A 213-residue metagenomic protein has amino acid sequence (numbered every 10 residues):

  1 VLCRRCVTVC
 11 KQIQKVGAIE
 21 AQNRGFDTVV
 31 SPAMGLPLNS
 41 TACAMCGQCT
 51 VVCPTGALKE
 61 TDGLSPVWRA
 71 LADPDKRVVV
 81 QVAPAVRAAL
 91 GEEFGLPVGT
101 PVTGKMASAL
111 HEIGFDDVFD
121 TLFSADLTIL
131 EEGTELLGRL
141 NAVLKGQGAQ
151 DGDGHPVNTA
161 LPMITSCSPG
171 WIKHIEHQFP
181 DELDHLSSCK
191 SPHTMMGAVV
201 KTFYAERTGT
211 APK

Functional and structural regions predicted by a protein language model:
V1-Q12, T41-G56, A125, S166-G170: Local cysteine-cluster metal-coordination motifs and their immediate loop/turn environment, predominantly Fe-S cluster
C3, L36, C46, T103-G104: Generic non-transmembrane alpha-helix signal with a bias for helix starts/N-cap capping motifs
V9, I19, F119-D120: A generic structural-conservation signal
Q12-A42, G56-V78: Non-heme iron-sulfur electron-transfer modules
P37-K59, E176-D181, C189: Helix-enriched interaction subdomains in cytosolic or periplasmic regions, typified by TIR/SEFIR signaling/NADase cores
E60-K213: Iron-sulfur-associated redox domains of electron-transfer enzymes in respiratory and anaerobic energy metabolism
